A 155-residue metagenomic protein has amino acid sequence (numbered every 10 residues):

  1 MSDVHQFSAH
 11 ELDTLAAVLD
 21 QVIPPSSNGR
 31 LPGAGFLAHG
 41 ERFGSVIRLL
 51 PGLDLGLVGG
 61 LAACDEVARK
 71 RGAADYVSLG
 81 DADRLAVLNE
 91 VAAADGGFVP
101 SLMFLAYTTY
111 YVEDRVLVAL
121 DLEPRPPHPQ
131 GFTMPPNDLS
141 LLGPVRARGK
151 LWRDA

Functional and structural regions predicted by a protein language model:
M1-A17: N-terminal module-boundary/linker segments of secreted carbohydrate-active enzymes
D13-A17, Q21-A155: Mature-region segments of soluble proteins
